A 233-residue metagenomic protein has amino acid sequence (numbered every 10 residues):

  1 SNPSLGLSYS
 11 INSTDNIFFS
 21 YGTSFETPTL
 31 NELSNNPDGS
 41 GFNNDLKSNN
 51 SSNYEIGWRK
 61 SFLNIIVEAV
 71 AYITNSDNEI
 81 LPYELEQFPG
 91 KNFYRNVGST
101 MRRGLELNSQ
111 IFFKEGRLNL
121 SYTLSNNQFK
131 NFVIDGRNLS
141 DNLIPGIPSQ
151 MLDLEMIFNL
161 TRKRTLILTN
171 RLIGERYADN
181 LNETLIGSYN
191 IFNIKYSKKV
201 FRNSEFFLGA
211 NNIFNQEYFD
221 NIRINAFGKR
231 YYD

Functional and structural regions predicted by a protein language model:
S1, T14, G22-P28, L63-I65 (+6 more regions): Structural signature of outer-membrane beta-barrel domains
S1, T29-D38, E79-F88, S125 (+4 more regions): Outer-membrane beta-barrel translocator domains and adjoining extracellular loop/strand segments of Gram-negative
S1-N12, S121, L139: Signature of Gram-negative outer-membrane beta-barrel scaffolds
N2, S10, T14-N16, T23-S76 (+3 more regions): Outer-membrane beta-barrel signature, preferentially recognizing the C-terminal barrel domain of Gram-negative
S8-T14, R59-L63, Q110-K114, T123 (+3 more regions): Structural signature of outer-membrane beta-barrel channels/translocons
T14-I17, N64-V67, E115-N119, R162-I167 (+1 more regions): Repeated loop/turn-to-beta-strand initiation elements of outer-membrane beta-barrel proteins
A71-N75, F93-D179: Gram-negative outer-membrane beta-barrel transporters
D77, L172-D179, S197-D233: C-terminal beta-signal and adjacent terminal beta-strands/loops of Gram-negative outer-membrane beta-barrel proteins
